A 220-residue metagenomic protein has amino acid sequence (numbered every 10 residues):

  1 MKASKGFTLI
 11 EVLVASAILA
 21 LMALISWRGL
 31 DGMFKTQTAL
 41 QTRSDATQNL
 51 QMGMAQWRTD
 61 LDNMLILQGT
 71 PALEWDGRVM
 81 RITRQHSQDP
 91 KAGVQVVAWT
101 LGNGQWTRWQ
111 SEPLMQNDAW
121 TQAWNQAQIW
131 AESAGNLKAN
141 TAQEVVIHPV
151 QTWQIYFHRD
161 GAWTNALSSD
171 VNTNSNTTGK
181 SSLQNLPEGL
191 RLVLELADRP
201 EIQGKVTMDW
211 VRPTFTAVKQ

Functional and structural regions predicted by a protein language model:
M1-L30: N-terminal single-pass transmembrane signal-anchor helix
I25-Q122: Extracytoplasmic beta-strand-rich oligomerization domains located immediately C-terminal to a leader/signal peptide
V79-R81, G189-V193: Beta-strand secondary-structure signal
T83-H86, Y156, E195: Generic short beta-strand segments
D89-L186, K219-Q220: Intrinsically disordered, low-complexity regions enriched in Pro/Ser/Thr/Gly and acidic residues
F157, Q203-K205: Short conserved micro-motifs at the rims of enzyme active sites and ligand-binding pockets
V193-A197, I202: Conserved NTP phosphate-binding and transfer environment spanning the P-loop NTPase/kinase superfamily
T207-Q220: Short, low-complexity, Pro/Ser/Thr/Gly-rich segments in the mature regions of secreted, periplasmic
